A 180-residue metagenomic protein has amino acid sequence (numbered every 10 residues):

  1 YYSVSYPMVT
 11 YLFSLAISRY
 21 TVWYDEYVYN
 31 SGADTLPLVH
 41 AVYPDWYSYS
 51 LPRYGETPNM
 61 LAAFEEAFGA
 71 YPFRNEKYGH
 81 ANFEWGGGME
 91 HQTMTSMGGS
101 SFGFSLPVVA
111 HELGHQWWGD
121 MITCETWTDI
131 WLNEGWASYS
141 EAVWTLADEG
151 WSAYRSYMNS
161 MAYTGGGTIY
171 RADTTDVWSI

Functional and structural regions predicted by a protein language model:
Y1-A110: Hydrophobic helix-coil surface modules that form long, contiguous segments used for peptide/substrate interaction
G32-P37, G88, H111-Q116, Y163-I180: Active-site-adjacent bridging/hinge elements
P44-P52, C124-W127, W178-I180: Active-site rim elements
E66-N75, T123-E125, L146-S152: Secondary-structure transition/capping motifs at alpha-helix termini and the adjoining loop/turn into the next element
G79-E84, I122-Y139: Post-HEXXH active-site segment of zinc metalloproteases
M97, H115, A137-S140: Hydrophobic alpha-helical packing residues
L113-I130, V143, A147: Catalytic Zn2+-binding segment of zinc metalloproteases
I130, E134-I180: Acidic/His/Gly-enriched intrinsically disordered linker/tail segments that often contain short helix/coil "MoRF-like"
